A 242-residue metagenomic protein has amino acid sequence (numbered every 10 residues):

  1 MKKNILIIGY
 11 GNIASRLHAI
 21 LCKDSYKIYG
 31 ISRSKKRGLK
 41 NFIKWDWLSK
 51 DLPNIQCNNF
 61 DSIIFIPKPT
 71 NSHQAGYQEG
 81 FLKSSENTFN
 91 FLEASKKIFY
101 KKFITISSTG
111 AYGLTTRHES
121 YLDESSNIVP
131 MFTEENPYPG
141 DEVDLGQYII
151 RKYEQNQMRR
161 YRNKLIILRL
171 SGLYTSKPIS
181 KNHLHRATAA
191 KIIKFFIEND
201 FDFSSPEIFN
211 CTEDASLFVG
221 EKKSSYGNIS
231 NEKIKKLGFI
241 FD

Functional and structural regions predicted by a protein language model:
I5-G9: Conserved N-terminal Rossmann-fold NAD(P)-binding element of oxidoreductases
A14-S15: N-terminal Rossmann-fold NAD(P) dinucleotide-binding loop
I31, I66, F103-T109, L168-L170: SDR active-site strand-loop-helix element
R37, N41-N87: NAD(P)H-binding glycine-rich loop region in Rossmannoid oxidoreductase-like domains and their noncatalytic homologs
F89-D141: Conserved Rossmann-fold NAD(P)-dependent oxidoreductase catalytic core, especially the SDR/UDP-sugar
V129-L165: Active-site Tyr-X1-5-Lys
L145-I150, I167, S176-E198: Substrate-positioning beta->alpha
A189-E232, K236-F239: Mid/C-terminal beta-alpha module of Rossmann-like enzyme folds, strongest in SDR-family dehydrogenases/epimerases
